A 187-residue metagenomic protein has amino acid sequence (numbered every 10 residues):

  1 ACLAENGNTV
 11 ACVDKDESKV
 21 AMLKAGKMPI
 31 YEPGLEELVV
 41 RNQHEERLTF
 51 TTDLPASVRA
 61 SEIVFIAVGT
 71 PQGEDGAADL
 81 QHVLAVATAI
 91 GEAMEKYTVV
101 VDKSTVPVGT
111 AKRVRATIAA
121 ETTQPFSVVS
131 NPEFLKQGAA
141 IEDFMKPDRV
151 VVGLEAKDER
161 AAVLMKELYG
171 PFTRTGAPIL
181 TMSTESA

Functional and structural regions predicted by a protein language model:
A1-K27: NAD(P)+-binding Rossmann beta1-loop-alpha1 motif at the extreme N-terminus of oxidoreductases
G34-E62, Q72, G91: A structured beta-alpha segment of the ubiquitous adenosine-cofactor-binding alpha/beta core
R59-A60, K96, K146-P147: Alpha-helix C-terminal capping/helix-to-coil transition sites in glycosyltransferase folds
V64-I66, D102, V152: Redox-cofactor binding/interface segments in oxidoreductases and associated redox assembly factors
V68-T70, T105, E155-A156: Short glycine-/small-residue-rich Rossmann-like dinucleotide-binding loops
G69-E74, E185-A187: A short, flexible beta-alpha/helix-coil linker loop
Q72-Q137: Rossmann-like NAD(P)(H) cofactor-binding subdomain of soluble oxidoreductases
A116-N131, K136, A140-A187: Internal alpha-helical scaffold of NAD(P)-dependent oxidoreductase catalytic cores
